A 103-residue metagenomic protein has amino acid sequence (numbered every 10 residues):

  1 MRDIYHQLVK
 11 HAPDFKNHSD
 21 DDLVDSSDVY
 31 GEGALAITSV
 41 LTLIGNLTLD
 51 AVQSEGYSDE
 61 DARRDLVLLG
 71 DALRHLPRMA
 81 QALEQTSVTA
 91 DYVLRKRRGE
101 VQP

Functional and structural regions predicted by a protein language model:
M1-P103: Sequence/structural signature of long amphipathic alpha-helices that form protein-protein interaction faces
